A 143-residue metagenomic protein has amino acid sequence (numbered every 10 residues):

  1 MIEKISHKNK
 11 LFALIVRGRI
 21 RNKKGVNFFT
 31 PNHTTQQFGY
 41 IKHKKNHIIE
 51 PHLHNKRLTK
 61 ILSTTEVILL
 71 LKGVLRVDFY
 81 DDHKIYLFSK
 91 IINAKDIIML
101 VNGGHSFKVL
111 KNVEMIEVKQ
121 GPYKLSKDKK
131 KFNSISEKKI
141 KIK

Functional and structural regions predicted by a protein language model:
M1-K42, I135, I142-K143: A short, N-terminal "cap"/entry segment at the start of jelly-roll beta-barrel domains of the cupin/DSBH fold
Y40-L62: Conserved short histidine dyad/triad with adjacent acidic residue
K44, S63-Y80: Glycine- and acidic-residue-biased ligand/ion/polar-headgroup-sensing regions
P51, V77-D78, I98-L100, H105-L110 (+1 more regions): Short beta-strand His + acidic residue motifs that chelate non-heme Fe in jelly-roll/DSBH and cupin folds
R57-L58, H83-I85, E114, P122-K124: Short, surface-exposed beta-strand-loop junctions and turns on beta-sheet-rich folds
D81-N102: Short acidic-glycine-tyrosine-enriched beta hairpin
K108-K143: Double-stranded beta-helix
